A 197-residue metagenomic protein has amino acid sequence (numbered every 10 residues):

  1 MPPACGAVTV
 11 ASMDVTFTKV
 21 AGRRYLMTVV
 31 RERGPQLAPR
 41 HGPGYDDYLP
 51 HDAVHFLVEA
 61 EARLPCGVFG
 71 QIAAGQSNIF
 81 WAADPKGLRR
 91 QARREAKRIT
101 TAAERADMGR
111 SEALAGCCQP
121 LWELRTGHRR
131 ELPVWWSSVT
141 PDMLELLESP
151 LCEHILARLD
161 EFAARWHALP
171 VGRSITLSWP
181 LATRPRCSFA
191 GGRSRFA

Functional and structural regions predicted by a protein language model:
M1-S12: Short, Lys/Arg-enriched N-terminal segments with co-localized hydrophobic residues within the first ~10-30 amino acids
P2, L49-D52: Generic ordered-secondary-structure signal
V10-R24, V29, L37-R40, G44-P50 (+2 more regions): Metalloprotease/metallohydrolase-associated module, dominated by Zn2+-dependent proteases
V58: Short active-site segment of divalent metal-dependent hydrolases/proteases that encodes the spacing between
